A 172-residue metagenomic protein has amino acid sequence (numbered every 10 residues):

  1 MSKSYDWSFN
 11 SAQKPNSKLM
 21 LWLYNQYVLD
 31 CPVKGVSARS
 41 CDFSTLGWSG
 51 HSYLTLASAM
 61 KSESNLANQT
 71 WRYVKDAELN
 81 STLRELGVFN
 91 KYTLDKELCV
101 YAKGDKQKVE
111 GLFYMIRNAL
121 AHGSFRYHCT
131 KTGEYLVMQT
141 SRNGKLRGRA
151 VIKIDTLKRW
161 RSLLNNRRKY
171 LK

Functional and structural regions predicted by a protein language model:
M1-G133, M138-K172: Amphipathic alpha-helical interface elements
